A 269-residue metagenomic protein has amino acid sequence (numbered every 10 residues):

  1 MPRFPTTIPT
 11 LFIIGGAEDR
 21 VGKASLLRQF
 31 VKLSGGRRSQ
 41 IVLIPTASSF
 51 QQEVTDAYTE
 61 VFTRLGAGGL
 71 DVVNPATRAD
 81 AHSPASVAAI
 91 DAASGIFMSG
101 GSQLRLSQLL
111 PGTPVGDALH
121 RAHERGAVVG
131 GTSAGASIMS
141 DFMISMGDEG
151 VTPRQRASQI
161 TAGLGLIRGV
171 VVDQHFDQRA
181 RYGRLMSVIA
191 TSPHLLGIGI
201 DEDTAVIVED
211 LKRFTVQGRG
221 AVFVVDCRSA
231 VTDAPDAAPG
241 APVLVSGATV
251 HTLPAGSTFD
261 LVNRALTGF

Functional and structural regions predicted by a protein language model:
M1-R37, L43, S49-R64, M143-S145 (+1 more regions): C-terminal and late-domain segments of enzyme folds
I13, D71-V73, F97-M98, V129-T132 (+1 more regions): General beta-strand structural signal in soluble alpha/beta enzymes
V42, S48-A92, M98, R105: Portal/gating segments that form or line small-molecule/metal binding sites
A89-A92, G112-G126: Catalytic-core regions built around general acid/base machinery
M98-G100, L119-M143: Catalytic nucleophile loop
Q103-T113: Glycine/threonine-rich flexible loop motifs
L104, A136-M139, F223-V224: Short gly/pro/ser/thr-enriched loop/turn and capping motifs at secondary-structure boundaries
